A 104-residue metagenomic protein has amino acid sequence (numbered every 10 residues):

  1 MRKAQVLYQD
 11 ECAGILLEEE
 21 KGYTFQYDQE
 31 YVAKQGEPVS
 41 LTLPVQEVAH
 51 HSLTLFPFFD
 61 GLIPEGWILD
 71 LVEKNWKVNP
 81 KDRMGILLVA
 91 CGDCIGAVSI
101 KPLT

Functional and structural regions predicted by a protein language model:
M1-T104: Phosphate/dinucleotide-binding and metal-coordinating scaffold of catalytic cores in nucleotide-dependent enzymes
